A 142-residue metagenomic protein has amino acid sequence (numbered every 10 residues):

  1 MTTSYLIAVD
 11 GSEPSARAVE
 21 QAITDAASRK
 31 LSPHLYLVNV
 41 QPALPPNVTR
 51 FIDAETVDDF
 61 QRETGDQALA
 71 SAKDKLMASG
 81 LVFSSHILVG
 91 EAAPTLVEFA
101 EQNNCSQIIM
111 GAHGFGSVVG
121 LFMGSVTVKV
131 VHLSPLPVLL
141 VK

Functional and structural regions predicted by a protein language model:
M1-F51: Small/aliphatic-rich secondary-structure junction motif
S15-A18, A22, A72, A100 (+2 more regions): Small-residue (primarily alanine) positions within well-ordered alpha-helices, especially packing/interaction faces
R17, T95, S117: Phosphate- and divalent-cation-binding pockets in alpha/beta enzyme and binding domains that engage nucleotide-derived
Y36-V38, S84-L88, L139: General small-molecule cofactor/ligand-binding pocket signal
I52, I87-E91, H113: Short beta->alpha linker loops
A54-Q67: A short acidic, glycine-rich active-site loop that binds or catalyzes chemistry on phosphate/adenosine moieties
D74-I108: Structural beta-alpha unit
E98-K142: Gly/Ser-rich helix-loop-strand patches that form or flank binding pockets for ribonucleotide-derived cofactors
